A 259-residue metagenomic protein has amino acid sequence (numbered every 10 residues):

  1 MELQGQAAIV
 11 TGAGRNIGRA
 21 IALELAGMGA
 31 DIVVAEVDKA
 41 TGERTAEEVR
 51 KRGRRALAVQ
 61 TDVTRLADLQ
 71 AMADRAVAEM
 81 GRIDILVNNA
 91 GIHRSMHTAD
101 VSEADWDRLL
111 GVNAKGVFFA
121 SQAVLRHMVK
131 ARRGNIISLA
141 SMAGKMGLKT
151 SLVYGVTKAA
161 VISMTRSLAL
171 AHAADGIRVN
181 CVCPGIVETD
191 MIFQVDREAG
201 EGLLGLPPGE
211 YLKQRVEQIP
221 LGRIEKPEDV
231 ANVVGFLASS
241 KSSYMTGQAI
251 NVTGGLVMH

Functional and structural regions predicted by a protein language model:
A7, G14-N16, D38: Conserved glycine-rich cofactor-binding loop
M96-A99, M146-L152, V156, A174-D175 (+2 more regions): Active-site loop immediately N-terminal to the catalytic Tyr-X3-Lys motif of short-chain dehydrogenase/reductase
H97-T98, S102-D107, R215: Substrate-binding pocket helix/loop in short-chain dehydrogenase/reductase
S121, T157, T165: Active-site helix of classical SDR
R126, L170-A174, S243: Alpha-helical segment proximal to the catalytic Tyr-Lys
S141: Residue(s) in the substrate-gating loop at a strand-loop-helix junction that position the organic substrate next
M146, G235, T246-H259: Short C-terminal tail/terminal secondary-structure segment of NAD(P)H-dependent dehydrogenase/reductase domains
